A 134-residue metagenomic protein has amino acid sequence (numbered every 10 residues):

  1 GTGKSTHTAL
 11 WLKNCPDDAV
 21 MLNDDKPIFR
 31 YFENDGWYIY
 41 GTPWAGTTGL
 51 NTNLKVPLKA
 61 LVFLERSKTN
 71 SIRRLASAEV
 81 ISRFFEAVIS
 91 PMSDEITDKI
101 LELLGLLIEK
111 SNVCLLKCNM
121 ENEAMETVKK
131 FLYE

Functional and structural regions predicted by a protein language model:
G1-N14: Glycine-rich phosphate-binding P-loop
K13-E134: Glycine-rich, often acidic-flanked micro-motifs that create phosphate/phosphodiester-binding or positioning elements
